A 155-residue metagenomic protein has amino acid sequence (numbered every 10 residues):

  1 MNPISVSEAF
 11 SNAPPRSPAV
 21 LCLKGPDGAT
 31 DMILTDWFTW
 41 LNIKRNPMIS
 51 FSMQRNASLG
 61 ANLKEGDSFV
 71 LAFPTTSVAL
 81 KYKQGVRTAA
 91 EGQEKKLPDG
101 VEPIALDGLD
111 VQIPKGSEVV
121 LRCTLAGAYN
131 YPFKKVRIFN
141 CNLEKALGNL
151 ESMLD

Functional and structural regions predicted by a protein language model:
M1-D155: Basic, polyanion-binding surface patches
